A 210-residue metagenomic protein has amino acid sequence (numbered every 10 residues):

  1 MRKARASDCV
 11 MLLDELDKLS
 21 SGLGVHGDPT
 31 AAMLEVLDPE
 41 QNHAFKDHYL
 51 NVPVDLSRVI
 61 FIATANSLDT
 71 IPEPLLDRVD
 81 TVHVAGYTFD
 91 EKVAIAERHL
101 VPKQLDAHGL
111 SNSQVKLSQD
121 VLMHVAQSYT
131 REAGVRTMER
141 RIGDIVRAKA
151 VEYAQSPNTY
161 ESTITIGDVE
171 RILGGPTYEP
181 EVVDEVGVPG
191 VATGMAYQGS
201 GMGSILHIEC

Functional and structural regions predicted by a protein language model:
M1, V36-E40, V79, A96 (+1 more regions): Hydrophobic aliphatic residues
R2-R5, V10, S67-D77, T81-G143 (+1 more regions): Conserved C-terminal "switch" segment of AAA+ ATPases
K3-L12, D28, K46-A65, V115-L117 (+1 more regions): AAA+/SF3 P-loop NTPase mechanochemical coupling elements
R5, D17, N51, S57 (+3 more regions): Conformational switch/transducer regions in large eukaryotic molecular machines and scaffolds
L13-D17, A63-N66, D77, H83-G86 (+4 more regions): Flexible glycine-/small-residue-rich
D14, M33, T64, K92 (+2 more regions): Residue-level signature of catalytic and energy-coupling elements of molecular machines, predominantly ATP/GTP-dependent
E15-D55, D77: Conserved catalytic/switch belt of AAA+ P-loop NTPases
E132, R136, R140-C210: C-terminal engagement/docking regions of AAA+ P-loop ATPases
